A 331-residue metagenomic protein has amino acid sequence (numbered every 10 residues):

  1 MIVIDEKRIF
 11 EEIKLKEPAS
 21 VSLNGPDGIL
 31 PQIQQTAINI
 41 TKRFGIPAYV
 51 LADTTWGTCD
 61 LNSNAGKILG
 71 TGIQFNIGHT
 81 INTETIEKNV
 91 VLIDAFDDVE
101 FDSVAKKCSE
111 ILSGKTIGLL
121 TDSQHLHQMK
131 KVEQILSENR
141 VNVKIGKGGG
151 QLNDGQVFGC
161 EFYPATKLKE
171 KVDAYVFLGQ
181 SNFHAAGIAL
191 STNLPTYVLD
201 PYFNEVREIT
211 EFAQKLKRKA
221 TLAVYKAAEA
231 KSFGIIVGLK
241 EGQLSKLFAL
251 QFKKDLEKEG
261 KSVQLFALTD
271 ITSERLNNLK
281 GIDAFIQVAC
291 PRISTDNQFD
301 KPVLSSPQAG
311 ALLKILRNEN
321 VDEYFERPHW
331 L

Functional and structural regions predicted by a protein language model:
M1-K16, S20-L30: N-terminal basic/disordered segments at the start of proteins
I2, N24-Q34, T54-C59, I77-T83 (+8 more regions): Gly/Ser/Thr-rich loops at beta-strand to alpha-helix junctions that form or flank small-molecule/cofactor-binding
P31-K67, G149-K167, I271-I282: N-terminal beta-loop-helix "entrance" segment that forms/cooperates in small-molecule cofactor or anionic ligand
I38-I46, Q134-V143, T192-P195, Q251-V263: Short helix-loop-beta junction
T85-A213, Y225: Conserved, well-structured core segments that form the ligand-binding/active-site neighborhood of functional domains
L92, F96, Y202-V206, E211-Q214 (+1 more regions): Peripheral docking tails and interdomain loops at the edges of cofactor- or intermediate-handling domains
F183-S262, D270-L279: Redox- and metal-dependent alpha/beta enzyme cores, enriched for Fe-S-associated oxidoreductases and cofactor-handling
F248-L304, A309, N320-D322: A C-terminal functional module that forms or caps the active site or interfaces directly with catalytic machinery
